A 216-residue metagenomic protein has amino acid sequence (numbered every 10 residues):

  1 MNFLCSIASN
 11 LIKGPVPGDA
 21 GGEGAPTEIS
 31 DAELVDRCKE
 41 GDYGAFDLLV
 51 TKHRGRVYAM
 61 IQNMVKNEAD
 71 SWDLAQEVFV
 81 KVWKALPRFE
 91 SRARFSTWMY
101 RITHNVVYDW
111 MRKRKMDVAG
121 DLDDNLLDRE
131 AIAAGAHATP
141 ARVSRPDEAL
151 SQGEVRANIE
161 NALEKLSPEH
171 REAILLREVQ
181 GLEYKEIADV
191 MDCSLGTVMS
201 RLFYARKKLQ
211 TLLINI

Functional and structural regions predicted by a protein language model:
M1-D36, E40, L48, G120-E169 (+3 more regions): Intrinsic, short, N-terminal disordered tails of RNA polymerase sigma-factor systems
D19, E23, K39-L48, Y58-E77 (+1 more regions): Short, charged helix-capping/linker segments at alpha-helix termini
K39-E40, N63-N67, F79-R94, K113-R114: Sigma70-family region 2
V50-E68, A85, Y100, L163 (+2 more regions): Amphipathic, Lys/Arg- and hydrophobic-enriched alpha-helical face
A69, K185, G196: Residues within helix-turn-helix
D73-V80, A93-N105: Structural recognition of an alpha-helix C-terminal capping motif at a helix-to-coil junction
P87-S91, R101-L122: Arg/Lys-rich amphipathic alpha helix in sigma70-family domain 2
A173-R177: A short pre-motif secondary-structure segment
